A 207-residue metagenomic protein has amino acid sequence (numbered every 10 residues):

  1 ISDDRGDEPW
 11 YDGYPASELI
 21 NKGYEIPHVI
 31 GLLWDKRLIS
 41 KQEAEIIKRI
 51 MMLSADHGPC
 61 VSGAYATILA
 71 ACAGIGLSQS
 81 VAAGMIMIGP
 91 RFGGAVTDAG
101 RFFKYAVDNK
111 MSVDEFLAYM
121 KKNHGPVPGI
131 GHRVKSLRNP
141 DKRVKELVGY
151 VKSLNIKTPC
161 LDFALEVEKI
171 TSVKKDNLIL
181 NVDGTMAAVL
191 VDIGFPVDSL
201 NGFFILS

Functional and structural regions predicted by a protein language model:
I1-S207: Non-transmembrane, aqueous-exposed alpha-helical and coiled segments at domain scale
